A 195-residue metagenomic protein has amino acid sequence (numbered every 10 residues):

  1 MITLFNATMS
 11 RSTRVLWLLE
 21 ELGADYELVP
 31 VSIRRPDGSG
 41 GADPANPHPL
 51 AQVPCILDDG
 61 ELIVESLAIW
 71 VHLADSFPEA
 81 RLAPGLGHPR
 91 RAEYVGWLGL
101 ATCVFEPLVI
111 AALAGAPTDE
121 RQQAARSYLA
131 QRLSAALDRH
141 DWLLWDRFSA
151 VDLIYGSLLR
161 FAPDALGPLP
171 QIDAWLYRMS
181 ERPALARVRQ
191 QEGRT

Functional and structural regions predicted by a protein language model:
M1-R121: GST-like domain detector, emphasizing the conserved glutathione-binding G-site in the N-terminal thioredoxin-like
W97-P183, V188: GST-like fold's C-terminal all-alpha helical module
Q191-E192: Exported/periplasmic ABC-transporter solute-binding proteins
